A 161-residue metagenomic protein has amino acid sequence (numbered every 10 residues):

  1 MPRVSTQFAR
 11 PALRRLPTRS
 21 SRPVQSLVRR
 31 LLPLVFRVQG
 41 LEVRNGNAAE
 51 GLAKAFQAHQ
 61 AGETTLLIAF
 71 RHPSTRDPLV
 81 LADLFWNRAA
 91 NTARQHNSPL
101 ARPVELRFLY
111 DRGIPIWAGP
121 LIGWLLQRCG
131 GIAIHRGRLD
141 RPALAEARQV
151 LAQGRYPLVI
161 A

Functional and structural regions predicted by a protein language model:
M1-T18, N97-L100: A short, flexible N-terminal coil/short beta segment enriched in small residues
R3-S5, S21, N47, A82: Serine/threonine-rich low-complexity intrinsically disordered regions
R10, R14, L31, V104-E105 (+1 more regions): Generic signal for short, ordered secondary-structure residues within or immediately flanking folded domains
L16-L34: Helix-enriched interaction subdomains in cytosolic or periplasmic regions, typified by TIR/SEFIR signaling/NADase cores
R37-A161: Soluble catalytic domains of membrane acyltransferases
